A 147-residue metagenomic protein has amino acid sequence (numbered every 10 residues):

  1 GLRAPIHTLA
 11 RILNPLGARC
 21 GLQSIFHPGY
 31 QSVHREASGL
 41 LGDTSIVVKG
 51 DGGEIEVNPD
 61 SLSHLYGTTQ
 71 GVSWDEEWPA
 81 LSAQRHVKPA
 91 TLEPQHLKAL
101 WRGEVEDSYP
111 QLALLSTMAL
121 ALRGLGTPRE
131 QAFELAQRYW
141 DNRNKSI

Functional and structural regions predicted by a protein language model:
G1-I147: Glycine-rich anion-binding loops and their surrounding alpha/beta cores
